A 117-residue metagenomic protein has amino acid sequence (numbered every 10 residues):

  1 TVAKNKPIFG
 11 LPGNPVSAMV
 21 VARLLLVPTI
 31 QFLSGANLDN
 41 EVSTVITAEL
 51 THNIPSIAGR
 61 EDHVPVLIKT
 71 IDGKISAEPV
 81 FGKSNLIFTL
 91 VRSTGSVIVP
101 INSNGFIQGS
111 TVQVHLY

Functional and structural regions predicted by a protein language model:
T1-Y117: Flexible glycine/proline-rich
